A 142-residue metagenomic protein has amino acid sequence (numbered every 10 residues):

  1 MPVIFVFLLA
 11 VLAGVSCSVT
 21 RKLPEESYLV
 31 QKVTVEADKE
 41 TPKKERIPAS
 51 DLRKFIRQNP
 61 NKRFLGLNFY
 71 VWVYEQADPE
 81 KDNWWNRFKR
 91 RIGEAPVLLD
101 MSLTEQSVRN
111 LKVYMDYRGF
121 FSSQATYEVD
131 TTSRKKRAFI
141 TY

Functional and structural regions predicted by a protein language model:
M1-L8: Sec-dependent signal peptide recognition, specifically the positively charged N-region followed immediately by
A13-S16: C-terminal motif of bacterial Sec signal peptides marking the signal peptidase cleavage site
S18-Y142: Interaction-mediating elements
